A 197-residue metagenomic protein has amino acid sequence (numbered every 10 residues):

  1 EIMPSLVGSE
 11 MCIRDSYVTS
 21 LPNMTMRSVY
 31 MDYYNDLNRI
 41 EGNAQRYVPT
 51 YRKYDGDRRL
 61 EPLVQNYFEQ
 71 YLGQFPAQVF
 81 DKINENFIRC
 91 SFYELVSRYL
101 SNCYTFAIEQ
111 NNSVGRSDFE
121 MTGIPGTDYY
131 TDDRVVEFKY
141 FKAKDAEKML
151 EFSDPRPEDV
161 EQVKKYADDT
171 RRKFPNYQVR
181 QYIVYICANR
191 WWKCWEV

Functional and structural regions predicted by a protein language model:
E1-G8, C12-I13: Single conserved hydrophobic/aromatic residue that forms the stacking wall/gate of nucleotide- or nucleobase-binding
R14-S20: Minor-groove-contacting beta-hairpin "wing" of winged helix-turn-helix DNA-binding domains
D15, S28, Q45, P49 (+2 more regions): Intrinsically disordered, low-complexity segments enriched in small/polar residues
V18, M31-N35, A167, Q178: Compositionally biased, intrinsically disordered low-complexity regions enriched in proline and serine
P22-P76: Leucine-rich, amphipathic alpha-helical/linker segments
K53, D57-V197: Structural signature of nuclease core domains in nucleic-acid processing machines
